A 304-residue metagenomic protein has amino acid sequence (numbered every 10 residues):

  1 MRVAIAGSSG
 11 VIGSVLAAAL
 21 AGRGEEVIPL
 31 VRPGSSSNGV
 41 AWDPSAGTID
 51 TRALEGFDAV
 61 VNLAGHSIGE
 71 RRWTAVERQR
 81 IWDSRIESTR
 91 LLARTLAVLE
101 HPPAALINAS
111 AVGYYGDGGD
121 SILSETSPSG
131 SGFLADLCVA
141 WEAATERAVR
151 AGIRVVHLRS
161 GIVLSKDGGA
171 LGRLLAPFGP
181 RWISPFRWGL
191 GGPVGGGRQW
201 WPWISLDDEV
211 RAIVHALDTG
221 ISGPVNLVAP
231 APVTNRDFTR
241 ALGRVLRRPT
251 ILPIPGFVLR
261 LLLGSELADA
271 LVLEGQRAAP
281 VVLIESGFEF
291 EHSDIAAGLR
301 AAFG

Functional and structural regions predicted by a protein language model:
V3-R23: N-terminal Rossmann NAD(P)H-binding glycine-rich loop of SDR-like oxidoreductase domains
S35-L91: NAD(P)H-binding glycine-rich loop region in Rossmannoid oxidoreductase-like domains and their noncatalytic homologs
R90-G132: Conserved Rossmann-fold NAD(P)-dependent oxidoreductase catalytic core, especially the SDR/UDP-sugar
S110, A143-K166: Conserved beta-loop-beta element that borders a ligand/cofactor-binding pocket
V139, A151-I153, V163-G179, H215-V225: Glycine/proline-rich active-site loop of Rossmann-fold NAD(P)-dependent oxidoreductases
A176, P180-G191, R198-P232: Alpha-helical substrate-binding/gating segment
A212-I213, D218-E266, R300-F303: Mid/C-terminal beta-alpha module of Rossmann-like enzyme folds, strongest in SDR-family dehydrogenases/epimerases
D218, D269-G304: C-terminal amphipathic/interface module of NAD(P)-dependent oxidoreductases and related NAD-binding regulators
